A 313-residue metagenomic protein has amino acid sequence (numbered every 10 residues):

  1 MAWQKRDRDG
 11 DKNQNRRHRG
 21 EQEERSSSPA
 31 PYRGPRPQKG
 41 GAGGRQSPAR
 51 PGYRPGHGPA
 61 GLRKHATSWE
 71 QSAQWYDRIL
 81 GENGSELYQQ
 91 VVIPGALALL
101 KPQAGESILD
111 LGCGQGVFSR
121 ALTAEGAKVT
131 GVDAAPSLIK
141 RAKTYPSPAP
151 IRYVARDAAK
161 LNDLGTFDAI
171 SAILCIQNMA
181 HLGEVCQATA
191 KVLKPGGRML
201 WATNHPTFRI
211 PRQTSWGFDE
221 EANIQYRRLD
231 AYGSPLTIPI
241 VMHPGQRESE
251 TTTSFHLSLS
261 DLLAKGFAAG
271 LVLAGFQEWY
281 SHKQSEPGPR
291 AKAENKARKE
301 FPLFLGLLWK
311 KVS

Functional and structural regions predicted by a protein language model:
Q4-G20, S26, Y32-K39, G43-Q103 (+4 more regions): Conserved class I S-adenosyl-L-methionine
S107-L111, Q115-K160: Class I SAM-dependent methyltransferase SAM/SAH-binding core
A159-I170: A short acidic, Gly/Pro-enriched loop at the edge of an enzyme's catalytic core that lines a small-molecule cofactor
A169-G183: A short SAM/SAH-binding and catalytic strip from SAM-dependent methyltransferases
G183-R198: A short glycine-rich, Lys/Arg-flanked "PGG" loop and its adjoining helix->strand segment in the class I
R198-P239: Conserved class I S-adenosyl-L-methionine
T203, T207-W216, Q246-S260: Acceptor-substrate binding/catalytic loop of class I
T253-F276: Short alpha-helix
